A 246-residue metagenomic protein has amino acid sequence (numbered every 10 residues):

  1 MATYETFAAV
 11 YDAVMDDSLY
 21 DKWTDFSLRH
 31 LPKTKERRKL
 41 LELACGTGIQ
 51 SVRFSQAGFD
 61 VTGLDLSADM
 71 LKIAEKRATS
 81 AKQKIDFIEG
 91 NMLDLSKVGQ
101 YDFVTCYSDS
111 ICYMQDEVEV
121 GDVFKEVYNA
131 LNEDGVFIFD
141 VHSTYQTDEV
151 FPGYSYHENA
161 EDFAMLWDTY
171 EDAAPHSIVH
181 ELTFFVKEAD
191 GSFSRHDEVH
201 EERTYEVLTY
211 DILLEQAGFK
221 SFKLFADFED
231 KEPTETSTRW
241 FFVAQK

Functional and structural regions predicted by a protein language model:
M1-R37: Conserved class I S-adenosyl-L-methionine
R37-G46: Conserved class I S-adenosyl-L-methionine
G48-D94: Class I SAM-dependent methyltransferase SAM/SAH-binding core
D94-F103: A short acidic, Gly/Pro-enriched loop at the edge of an enzyme's catalytic core that lines a small-molecule cofactor
D102-V118: A short SAM/SAH-binding and catalytic strip from SAM-dependent methyltransferases
G121-E133: A short glycine-rich, Lys/Arg-flanked "PGG" loop and its adjoining helix->strand segment in the class I
I138-T209: SAM-dependent methyltransferase
E201-K246: C-terminal lobe and adjacent flexible extensions of AdoMet/dcAdoMet transferase-like proteins
